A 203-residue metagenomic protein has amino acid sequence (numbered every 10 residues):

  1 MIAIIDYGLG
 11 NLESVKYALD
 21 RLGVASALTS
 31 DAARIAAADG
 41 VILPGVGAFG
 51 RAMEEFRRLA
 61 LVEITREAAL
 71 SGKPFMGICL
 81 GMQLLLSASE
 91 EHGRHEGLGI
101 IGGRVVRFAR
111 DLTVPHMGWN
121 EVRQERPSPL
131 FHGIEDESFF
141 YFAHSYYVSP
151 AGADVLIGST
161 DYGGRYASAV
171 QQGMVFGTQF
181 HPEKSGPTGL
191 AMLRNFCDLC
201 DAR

Functional and structural regions predicted by a protein language model:
I2-V24, E183-K184: N-terminal beta1-alpha1 ligand-phosphate binding loop
A38: An anion/phosphate-binding loop that grips the pyrophosphate of nucleotide cofactors and donors
G47-W119, R194: Cysteine-nucleophile active-site neighborhood
A88-Y162: Pocket-forming structural segment of enzyme catalytic cores
A109, Y146, P150, G177-P187: Phosphate-binding/catalytic loops
G164-Q171: Short, surface-exposed beta-strand/loop micro-motifs that present aromatic residues
T178-R203: Acyltransferase
